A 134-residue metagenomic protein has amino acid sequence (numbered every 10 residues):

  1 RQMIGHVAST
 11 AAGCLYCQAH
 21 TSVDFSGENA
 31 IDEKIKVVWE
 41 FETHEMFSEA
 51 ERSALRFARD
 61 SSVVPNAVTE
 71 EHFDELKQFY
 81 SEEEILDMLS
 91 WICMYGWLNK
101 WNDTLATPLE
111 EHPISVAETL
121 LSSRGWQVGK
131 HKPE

Functional and structural regions predicted by a protein language model:
R1-E134: Hydrophobic alpha-helical segments
